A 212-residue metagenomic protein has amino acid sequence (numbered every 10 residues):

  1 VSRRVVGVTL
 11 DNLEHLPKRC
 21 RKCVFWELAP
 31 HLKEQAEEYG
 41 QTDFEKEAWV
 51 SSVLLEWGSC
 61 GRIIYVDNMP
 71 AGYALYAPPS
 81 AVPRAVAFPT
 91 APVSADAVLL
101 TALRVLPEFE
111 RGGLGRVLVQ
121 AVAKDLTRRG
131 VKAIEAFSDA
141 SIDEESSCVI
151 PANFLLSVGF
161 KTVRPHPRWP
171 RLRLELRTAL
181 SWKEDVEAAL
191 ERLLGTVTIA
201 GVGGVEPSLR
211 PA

Functional and structural regions predicted by a protein language model:
V1-A36: Conserved N-terminal entry element of GNAT/NAT acetyltransferase domains
L16-K18, R62, Y73, L103 (+2 more regions): Ligand-binding pocket scaffold of soluble enzyme catalytic domains
E27-L32, A36-G61, Y65-D67: Active-site rim helix/loop that mediates acceptor-substrate recognition in acyltransferases
S52-S59, Y65, M69-A102: Conserved acyl-donor/pantetheine-binding loop and adjacent beta-alpha core of acyl/acetyltransferases and related
A102-V105, R111-T127: Conserved acetyl-CoA-binding loop-helix of GNAT-fold acetyltransferases
V119, L126-S146: Conserved GNAT acetyl-CoA-binding A-motif
F137, A152-R173: Conserved catalytic-core motifs of GNAT/GCN5-like acyltransferases
C148, R164-L209: C-terminal "cap" of GNAT-fold acetyltransferases
